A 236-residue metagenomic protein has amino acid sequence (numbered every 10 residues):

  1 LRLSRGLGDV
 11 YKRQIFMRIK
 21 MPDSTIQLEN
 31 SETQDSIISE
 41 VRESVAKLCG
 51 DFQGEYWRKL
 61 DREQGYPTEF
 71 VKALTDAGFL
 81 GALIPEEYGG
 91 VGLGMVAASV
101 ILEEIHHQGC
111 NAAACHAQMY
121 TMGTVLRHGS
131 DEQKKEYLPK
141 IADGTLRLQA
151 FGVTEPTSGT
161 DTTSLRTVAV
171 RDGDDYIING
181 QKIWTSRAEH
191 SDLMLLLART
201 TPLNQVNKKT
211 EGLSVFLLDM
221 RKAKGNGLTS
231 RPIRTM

Functional and structural regions predicted by a protein language model:
L1-Q14: Single conserved hydrophobic/aromatic residue that forms the stacking wall/gate of nucleotide- or nucleobase-binding
R13-C115, E132, E136, K140: Amphipathic, small/basic residue-rich leader segments at the start of a protein or domain
A113-E132, G159: N-terminal glycine-rich flavin-associated loop
G123-H128, F151, T163, N204: Flexible, glycine-rich active-site loops centered on histidine and acidic residues that chelate a metal or position
G144-V153, L197: A short, Trp-centered hydrophobic/proline-enriched beta-strand micro-motif
T154-S158, I183-W184, I233-M236: Short, solvent-exposed loop/turn elements at beta->coil junctions and helix N-caps that rim active or binding pockets
T167-V170: A structural signal for short hydrophobic beta-strand segments in well-ordered beta-sheet cores
D175, N179-S230: A short core secondary-structure module
